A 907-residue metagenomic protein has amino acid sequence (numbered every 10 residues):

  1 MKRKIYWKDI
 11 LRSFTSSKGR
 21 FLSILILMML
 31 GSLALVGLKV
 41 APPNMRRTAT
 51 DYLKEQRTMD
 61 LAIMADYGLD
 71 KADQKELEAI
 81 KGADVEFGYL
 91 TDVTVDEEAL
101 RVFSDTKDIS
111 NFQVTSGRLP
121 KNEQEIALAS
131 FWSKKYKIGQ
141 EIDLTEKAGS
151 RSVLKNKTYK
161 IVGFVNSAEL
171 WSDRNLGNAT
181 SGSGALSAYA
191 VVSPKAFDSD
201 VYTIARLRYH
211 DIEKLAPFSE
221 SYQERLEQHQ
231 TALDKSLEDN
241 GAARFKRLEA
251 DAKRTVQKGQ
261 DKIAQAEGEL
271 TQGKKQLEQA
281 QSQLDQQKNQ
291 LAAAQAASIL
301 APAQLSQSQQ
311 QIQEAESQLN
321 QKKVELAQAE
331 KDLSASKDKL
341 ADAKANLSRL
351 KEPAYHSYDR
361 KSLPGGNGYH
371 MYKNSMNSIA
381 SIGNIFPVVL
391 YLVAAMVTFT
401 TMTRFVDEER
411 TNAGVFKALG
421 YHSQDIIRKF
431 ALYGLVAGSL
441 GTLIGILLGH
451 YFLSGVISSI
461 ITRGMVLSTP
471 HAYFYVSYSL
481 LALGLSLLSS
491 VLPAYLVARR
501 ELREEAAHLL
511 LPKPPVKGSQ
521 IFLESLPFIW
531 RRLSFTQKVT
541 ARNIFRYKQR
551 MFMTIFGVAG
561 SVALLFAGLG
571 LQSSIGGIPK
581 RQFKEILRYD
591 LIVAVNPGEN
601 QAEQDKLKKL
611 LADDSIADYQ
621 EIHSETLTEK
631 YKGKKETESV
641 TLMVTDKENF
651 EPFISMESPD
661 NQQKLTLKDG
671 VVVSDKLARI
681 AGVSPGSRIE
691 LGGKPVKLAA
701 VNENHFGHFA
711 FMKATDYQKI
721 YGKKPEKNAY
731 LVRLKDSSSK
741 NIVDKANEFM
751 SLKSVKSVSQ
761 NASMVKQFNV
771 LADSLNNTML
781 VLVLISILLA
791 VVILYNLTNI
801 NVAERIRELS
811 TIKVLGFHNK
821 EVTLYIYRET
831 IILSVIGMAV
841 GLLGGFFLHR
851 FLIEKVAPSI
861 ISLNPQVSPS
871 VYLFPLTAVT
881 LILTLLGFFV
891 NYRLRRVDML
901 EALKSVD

Functional and structural regions predicted by a protein language model:
M1-L33, A431, S519-G560, N801-E804 (+3 more regions): N-terminal Sec/SRP start-transfer signal
K2-K4, L502-I521, Y892-D907: Short cytosolic juxtamembrane segments of multi-pass membrane proteins
R3-L392, R404, I578, Q582-L591 (+2 more regions): Membrane transport/envelope proteins' first extracytoplasmic loop
D9, S17, M396-L435, N776 (+1 more regions): Interfacial "coupling" helices/loops that link adjacent transmembrane helices in transporter permeases
S16-N44, D60, L435, L443 (+3 more regions): Short, strongly hydrophobic transmembrane alpha-helices
I382-T401, L488, M779-L797, A839: Selective detector of the "anchor" transmembrane alpha-helix that sits immediately C-terminal
F399-R404, E409-T411, L435-L467, V476-R503 (+3 more regions): Small-residue-rich transmembrane alpha-helices
F535-D669, D675-K676, P685: Juxtamembrane segments of multi-pass membrane proteins
